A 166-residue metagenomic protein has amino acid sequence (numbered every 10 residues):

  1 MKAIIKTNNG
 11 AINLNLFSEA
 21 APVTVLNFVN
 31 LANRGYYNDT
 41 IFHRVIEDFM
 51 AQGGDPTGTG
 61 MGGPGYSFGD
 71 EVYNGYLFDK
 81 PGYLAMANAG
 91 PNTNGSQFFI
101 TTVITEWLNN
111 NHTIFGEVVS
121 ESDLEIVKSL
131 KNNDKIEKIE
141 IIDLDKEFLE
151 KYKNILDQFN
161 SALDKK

Functional and structural regions predicted by a protein language model:
M1-K166: Cyclophilin-like peptidyl-prolyl cis-trans isomerases
